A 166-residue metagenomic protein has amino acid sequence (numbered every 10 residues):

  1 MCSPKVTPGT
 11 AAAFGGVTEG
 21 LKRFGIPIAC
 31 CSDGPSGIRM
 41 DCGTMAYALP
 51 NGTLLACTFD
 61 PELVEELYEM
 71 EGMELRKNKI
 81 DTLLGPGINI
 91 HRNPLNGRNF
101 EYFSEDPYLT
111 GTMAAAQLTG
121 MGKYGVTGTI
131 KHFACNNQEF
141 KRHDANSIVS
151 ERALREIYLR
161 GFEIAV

Functional and structural regions predicted by a protein language model:
M1-V166: Glycoside hydrolase catalytic-domain context in secreted enzymes
